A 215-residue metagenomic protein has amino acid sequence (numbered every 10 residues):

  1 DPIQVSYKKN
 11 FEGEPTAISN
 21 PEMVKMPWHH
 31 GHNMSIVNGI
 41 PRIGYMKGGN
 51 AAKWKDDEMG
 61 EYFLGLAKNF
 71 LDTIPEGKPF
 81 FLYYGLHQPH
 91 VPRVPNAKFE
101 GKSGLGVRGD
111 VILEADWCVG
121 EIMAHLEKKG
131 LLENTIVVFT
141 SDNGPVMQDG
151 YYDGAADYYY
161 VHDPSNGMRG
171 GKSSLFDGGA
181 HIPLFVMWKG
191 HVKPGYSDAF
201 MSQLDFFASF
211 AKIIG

Functional and structural regions predicted by a protein language model:
D1-G77, L86-Q88, P92-P95: Formylglycine-dependent
P2-I3, H87-V91, N143-V146, L175 (+1 more regions): Solvent-exposed loop/turn segments at secondary-structure junctions within structured extracellular/periplasmic domains
W54-Y62, G106-L113, S197-L204: Soluble non-cytosolic domains of exported or imported proteins
F63-F70, V111, A115-C118, I122 (+1 more regions): Alpha-helical packing segments of well-folded alpha/beta enzyme cores
A67-D110, V146-Q148, Y152-A155: Active-site His/acidic residue clusters
P75-L82, K128-V137, H181-I182: Loop/turn elements at helix/coil->beta-strand transitions in domains of secreted/extracellular proteins
E114-Y152: Metal-dependent active-site segment of extracytoplasmic phospho-/sulfohydrolases and closely related
G120-K129, D157-G215: Substrate-binding rim/cap in mid-to-C-terminal beta-strand-loop elements of soluble/periplasmic
